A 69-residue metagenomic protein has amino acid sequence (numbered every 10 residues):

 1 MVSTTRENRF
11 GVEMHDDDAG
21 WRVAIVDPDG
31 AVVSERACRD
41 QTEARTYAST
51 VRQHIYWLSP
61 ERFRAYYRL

Functional and structural regions predicted by a protein language model:
M1-R22, T50, H54, E61-R62: Short N-terminal "domain-start" leader segments that mark the transition from disordered tails or signal peptides into
H15-E35: A short, structured beta-strand/loop element
G30-E43, V51: A short, exposed loop/beta-hairpin motif centered on an aromatic-Gly-Thr core
P60-L69: Short, charged, surface-exposed hinge/linker loops at domain edges that act as mobile lids or interdomain connectors
